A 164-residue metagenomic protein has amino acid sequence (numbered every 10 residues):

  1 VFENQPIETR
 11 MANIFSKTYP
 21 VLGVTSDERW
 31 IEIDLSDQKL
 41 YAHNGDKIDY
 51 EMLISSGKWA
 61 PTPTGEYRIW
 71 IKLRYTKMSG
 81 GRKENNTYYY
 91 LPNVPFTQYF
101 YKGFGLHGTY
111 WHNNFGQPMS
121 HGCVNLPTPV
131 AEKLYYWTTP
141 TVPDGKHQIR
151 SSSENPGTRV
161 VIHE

Functional and structural regions predicted by a protein language model:
V1-I71, F96: Cell wall/extracellular polymer interaction/catalysis modules
P6, I14, V21-S26, A60-T64 (+2 more regions): Exported/periplasmic cell-wall-interacting domains
L40-A42, T76-G80: Short, solvent-exposed loop/turn elements at domain surfaces
